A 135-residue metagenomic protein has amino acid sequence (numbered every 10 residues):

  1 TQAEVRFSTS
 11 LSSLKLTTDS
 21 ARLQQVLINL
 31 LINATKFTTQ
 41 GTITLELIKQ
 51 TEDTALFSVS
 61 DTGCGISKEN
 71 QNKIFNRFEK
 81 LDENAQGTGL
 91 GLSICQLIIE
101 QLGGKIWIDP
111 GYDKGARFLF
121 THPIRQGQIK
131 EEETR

Functional and structural regions predicted by a protein language model:
K15-T18: Conserved micro-motifs of the catalytic ATP-binding
A34-T35: Short helix-loop "hinge" at the ATP-lid/N-box region of the Bergerat-fold HATPase_c
T42-D53: Short beta-strand/loop element within the Bergerat-fold HATPase_c
D61: Acidic ATP/Mg2+-coordinating residue in the GHKL
I66-F78: Short conserved segment of the HATPase_c
G91, C95: Short alpha-helical Gxxx[C/S/T] motif in the catalytic ATP-binding
